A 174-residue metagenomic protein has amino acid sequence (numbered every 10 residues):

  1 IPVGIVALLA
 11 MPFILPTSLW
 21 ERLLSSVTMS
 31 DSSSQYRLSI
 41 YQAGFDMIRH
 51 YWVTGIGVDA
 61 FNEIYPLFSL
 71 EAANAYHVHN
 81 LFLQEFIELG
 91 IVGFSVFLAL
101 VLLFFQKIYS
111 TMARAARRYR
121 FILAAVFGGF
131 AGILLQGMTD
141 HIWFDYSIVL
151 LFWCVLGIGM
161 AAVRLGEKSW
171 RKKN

Functional and structural regions predicted by a protein language model:
I1-L15: Hydrophobic alpha-helical segments of polytopic membrane proteins
F13-L15, F105-A113, G157-E167: Structural signal for the C-terminal ends of transmembrane alpha-helices and the immediately following loop
P16-R22: Juxtamembrane/interfacial segments flanking transmembrane helices
V27-Q42, D46-L89, S110: Long extracytoplasmic/lumenal interhelical loops at the membrane interface of multi-pass membrane proteins
L89-G132: Hydrophobic transmembrane alpha-helices and their immediate junctions
R118, I122-N174: Transmembrane alpha-helices of multi-pass inner-membrane enzymes
